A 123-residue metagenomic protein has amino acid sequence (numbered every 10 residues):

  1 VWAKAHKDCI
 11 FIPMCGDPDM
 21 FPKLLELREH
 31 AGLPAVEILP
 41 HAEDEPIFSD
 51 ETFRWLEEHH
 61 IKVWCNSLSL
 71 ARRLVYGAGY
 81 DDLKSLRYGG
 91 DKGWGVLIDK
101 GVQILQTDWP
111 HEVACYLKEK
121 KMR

Functional and structural regions predicted by a protein language model:
V1-G16, W64: Aromatic-lined carbohydrate-recognition surfaces of secreted/lumenal glycan-active proteins
M14-R123: C-terminal active-site rim and adjoining tail of enzyme catalytic domains
